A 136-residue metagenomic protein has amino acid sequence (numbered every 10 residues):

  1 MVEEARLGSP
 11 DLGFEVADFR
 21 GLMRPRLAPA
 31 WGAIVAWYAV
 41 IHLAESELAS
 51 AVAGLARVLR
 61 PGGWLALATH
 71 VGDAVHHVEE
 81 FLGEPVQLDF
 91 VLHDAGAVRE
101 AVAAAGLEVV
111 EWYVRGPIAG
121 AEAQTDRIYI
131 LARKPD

Functional and structural regions predicted by a protein language model:
A5-R6: Conserved SAM-binding loop
S9-R24: Conserved SAM-binding strand-loop segment of SAM-dependent methyltransferases
R20, R24-I34: A short acidic, Gly/Pro-enriched loop at the edge of an enzyme's catalytic core that lines a small-molecule cofactor
A49-P61: A short glycine-rich, Lys/Arg-flanked "PGG" loop and its adjoining helix->strand segment in the class I
G62-T69: Conserved beta-strand signature within the Rossmann-like core of class I S-adenosyl-L-methionine
H70-D89: Short, glycine-/aromatic-enriched active-site segment of Class I SAM-dependent methyltransferases
F90-G106, E111-W112: Short alpha-helix
P117-D136: Core SAM-dependent methyltransferase catalytic element
